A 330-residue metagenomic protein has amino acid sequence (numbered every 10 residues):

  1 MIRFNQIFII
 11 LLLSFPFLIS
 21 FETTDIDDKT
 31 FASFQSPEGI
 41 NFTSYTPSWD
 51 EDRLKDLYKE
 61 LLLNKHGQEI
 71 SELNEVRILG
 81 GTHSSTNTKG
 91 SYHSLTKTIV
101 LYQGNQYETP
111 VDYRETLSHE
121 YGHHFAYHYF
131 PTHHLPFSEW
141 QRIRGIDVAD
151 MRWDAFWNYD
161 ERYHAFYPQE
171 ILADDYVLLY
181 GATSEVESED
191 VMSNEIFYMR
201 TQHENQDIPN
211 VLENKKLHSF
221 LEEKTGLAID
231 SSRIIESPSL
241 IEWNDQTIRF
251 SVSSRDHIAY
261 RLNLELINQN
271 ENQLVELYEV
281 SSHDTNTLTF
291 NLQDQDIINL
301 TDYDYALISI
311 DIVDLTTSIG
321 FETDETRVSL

Functional and structural regions predicted by a protein language model:
M1-I10: N-terminal Sec-pathway targeting helices
Q6, S14-I26, F31-A32, T183-L330: Pan-zinc metallopeptidase signature
E38-L95: Auxiliary, metal-adjacent structural segments of Zn-dependent hydrolase domains
G67-G80, H133-S138, E185-H203: Surface-exposed patches in mature extracellular/periplasmic domains of secreted proteins
I99-L117, H164: Short pre-active-site segment immediately N-terminal to the catalytic Zn-binding motif
L101-Y102, E139-Y163: Substrate-binding clefts and substrate-entry loops adjacent to catalytic sites of polymer-processing enzymes acting on
Y121-E139, A182-S184: Catalytic Zn2+-binding segment of zinc metalloproteases
P168-A182: An active-site-proximal "capping" alpha-helix that borders the catalytic cofactor pocket
